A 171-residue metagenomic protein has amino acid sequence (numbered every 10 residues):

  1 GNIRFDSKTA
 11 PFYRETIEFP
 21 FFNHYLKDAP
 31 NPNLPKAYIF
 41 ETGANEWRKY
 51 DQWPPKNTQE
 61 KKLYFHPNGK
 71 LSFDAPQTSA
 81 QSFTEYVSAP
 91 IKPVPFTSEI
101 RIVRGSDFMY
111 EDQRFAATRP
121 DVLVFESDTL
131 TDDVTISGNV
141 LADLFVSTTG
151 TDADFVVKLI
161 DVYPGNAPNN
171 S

Functional and structural regions predicted by a protein language model:
I3-S171: C-terminal, loop-rich substrate-recognition/catalytic regions characterized by aromatic stacking residues
